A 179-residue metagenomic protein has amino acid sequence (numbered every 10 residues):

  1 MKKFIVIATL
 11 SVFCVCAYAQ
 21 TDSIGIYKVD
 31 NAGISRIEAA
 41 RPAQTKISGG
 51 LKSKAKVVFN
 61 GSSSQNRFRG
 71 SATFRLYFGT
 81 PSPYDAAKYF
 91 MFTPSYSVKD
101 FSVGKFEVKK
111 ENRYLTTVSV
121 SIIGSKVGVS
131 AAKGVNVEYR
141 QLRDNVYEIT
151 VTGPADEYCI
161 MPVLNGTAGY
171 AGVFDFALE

Functional and structural regions predicted by a protein language model:
F4-A17: Sec-dependent N-terminal signal peptides
Y18, E148: Short aromatic/hydrophobic contact patches that present stacked aromatics for nucleic-acid/ligand binding
Q20-K126, P162-E179: Primarily secretory-pathway and cell-envelope proteins
R69, L142, V151-G153: Surface-exposed coil/turn segments at beta-strand junctions on protein surfaces, enriched
A131-G134, E138-Y147: Aromatic sugar-binding surface patches on proteins that engage polysaccharides or sugar-phosphate polymers
N145, T152-M161: A glycine-anchored, Pro-Gly-centered beta-turn/N-cap motif
V146-Y147, P154, F174-L178: C-terminal soluble interaction/assembly domains
